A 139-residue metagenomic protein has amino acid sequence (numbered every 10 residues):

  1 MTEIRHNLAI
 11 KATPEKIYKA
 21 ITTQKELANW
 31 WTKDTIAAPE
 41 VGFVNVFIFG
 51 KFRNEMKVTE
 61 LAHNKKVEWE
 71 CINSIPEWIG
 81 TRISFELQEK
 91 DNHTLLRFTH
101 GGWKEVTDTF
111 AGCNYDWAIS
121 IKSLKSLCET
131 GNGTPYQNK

Functional and structural regions predicted by a protein language model:
M1-P14, Q88-T94, P135: Aromatic-glycine hotspot motif
R5-H6, A12, K16, T23-K57 (+1 more regions): Short beta-edge strand/loop motif at the mouth of beta-sheet-based domains
I17-Y18, L27, N45, V58 (+4 more regions): Hydrophobic pocket/interface hotspot
A20-I21, L61: Conserved catalytic core of Hanks-type protein kinase domains
I21, W31, C71, C128: Short, flexible helix/strand-to-coil boundary loops that buttress conserved ligand/catalytic motifs in alpha/beta
T22-T23, K122: Solvent-exposed alpha-helix faces
I36, I48-L95, G101-K104: Hydrophobic-ligand binding "helix-grip"
G102-K139: A conserved amphipathic terminal alpha-helix motif
